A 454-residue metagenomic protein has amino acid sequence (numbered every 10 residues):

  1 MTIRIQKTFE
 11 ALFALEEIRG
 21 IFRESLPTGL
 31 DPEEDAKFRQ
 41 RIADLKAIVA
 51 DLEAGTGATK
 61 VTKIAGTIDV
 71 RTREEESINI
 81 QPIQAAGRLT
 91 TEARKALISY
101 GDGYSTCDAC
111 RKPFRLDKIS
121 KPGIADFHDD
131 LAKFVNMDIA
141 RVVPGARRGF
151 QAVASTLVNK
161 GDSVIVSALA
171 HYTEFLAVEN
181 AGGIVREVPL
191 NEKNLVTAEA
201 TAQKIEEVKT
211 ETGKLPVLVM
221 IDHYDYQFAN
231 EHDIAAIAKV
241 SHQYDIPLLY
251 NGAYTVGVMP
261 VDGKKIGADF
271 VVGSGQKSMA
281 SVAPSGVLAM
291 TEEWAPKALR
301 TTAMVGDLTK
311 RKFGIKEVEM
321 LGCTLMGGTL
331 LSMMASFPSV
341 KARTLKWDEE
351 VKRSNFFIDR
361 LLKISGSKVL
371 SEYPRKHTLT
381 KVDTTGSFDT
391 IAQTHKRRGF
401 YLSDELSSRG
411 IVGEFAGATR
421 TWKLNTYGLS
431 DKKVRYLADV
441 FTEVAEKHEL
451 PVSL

Functional and structural regions predicted by a protein language model:
K37, A47-A50, A65-V70, E349-V452: Conserved C-terminal alpha-helix-loop-beta "cap" of PLP-dependent enzymes that closes/shapes the active-site mouth
R39-F114: N-terminal "arm"/small-domain region of PLP-dependent enzymes with the aminotransferase-like
P82, A93-G149, S155-T156: Conserved N-terminal alpha-helix of the aminotransferase class I/II PLP-enzyme fold
L116-I119, E192-V196, H223-N230, T255-G257 (+2 more regions): Short, small-residue-enriched loops and turns at beta-alpha junctions that line or gate enzyme active sites
N159-L215: PLP-dependent aminotransferase-like
V196-A253: Active-site phosphate-binding strand-loop segment of PLP-dependent enzymes
D262-Q276: Conserved active-site segment immediately N-terminal to the catalytic lysine that forms the internal aldimine
G273-H377, G386: Active-site C-terminal subdomain of aminotransferase-like
